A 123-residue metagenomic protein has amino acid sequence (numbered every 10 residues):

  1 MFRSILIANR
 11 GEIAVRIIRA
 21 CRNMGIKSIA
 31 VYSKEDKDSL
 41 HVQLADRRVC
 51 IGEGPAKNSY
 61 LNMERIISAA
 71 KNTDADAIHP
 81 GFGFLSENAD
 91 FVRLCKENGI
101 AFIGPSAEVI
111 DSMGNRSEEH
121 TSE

Functional and structural regions predicted by a protein language model:
M1-E123: N-terminal beta-alpha lobe that positions the nucleotide/phosphoryl donor in ATP/NTP-coupled carboxylate activation
